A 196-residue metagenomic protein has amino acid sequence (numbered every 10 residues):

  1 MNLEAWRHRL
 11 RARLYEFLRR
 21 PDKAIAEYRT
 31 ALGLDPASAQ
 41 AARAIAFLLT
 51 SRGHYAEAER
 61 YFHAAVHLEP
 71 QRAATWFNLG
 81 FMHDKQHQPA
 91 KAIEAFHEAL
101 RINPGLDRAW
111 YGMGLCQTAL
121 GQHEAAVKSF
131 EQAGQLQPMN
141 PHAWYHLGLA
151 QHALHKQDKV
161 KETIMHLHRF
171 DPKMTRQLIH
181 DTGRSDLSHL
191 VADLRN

Functional and structural regions predicted by a protein language model:
M1-A5, R11, K159-N196: Terminal, low-structured helical/coil segments at or just beyond the last alpha-helical repeat
L3-Q40, A44-G53: Alpha-helical segment of the N-proximal tetratricopeptide repeat
E4-W6, A39-Q40, A73-A74, D107-R108 (+2 more regions): Helix-start (N-cap) detector for alpha-helical repeat units in TPR-like alpha-solenoids, especially tetratricopeptide
F17-T30, S51-A64, K85-E98, L120-Q132 (+3 more regions): Structural signature of tandem alpha-helical TPR/SEL1-like repeats, specifically the intra-repeat loop/turn
L34, L68, I102, L136 (+1 more regions): Structural marker of alpha-solenoid helical repeat scaffolds
